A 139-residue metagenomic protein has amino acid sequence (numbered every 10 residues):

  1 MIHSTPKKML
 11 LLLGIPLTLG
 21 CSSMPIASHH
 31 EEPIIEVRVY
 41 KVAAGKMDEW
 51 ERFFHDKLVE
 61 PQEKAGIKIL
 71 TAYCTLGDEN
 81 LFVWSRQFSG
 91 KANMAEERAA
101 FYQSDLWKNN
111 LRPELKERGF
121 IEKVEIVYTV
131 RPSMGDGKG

Functional and structural regions predicted by a protein language model:
M1-T5: N-terminal secretory signal peptides that target proteins for export/translocation
L10-G20: Bacterial N-terminal signal peptides
P25-E31, R52-C74, Q87-V127: An amphipathic, aromatic/His-enriched active-site/gating alpha helix that lines ligand/cofactor pockets
H30-E49, R131-K138: Surface-exposed interaction/gating patches
I34-V39, W50, Q62, L81-R86: Short, structured motif recognition centered on aromatic/hydrophobic residues
V42, L58, G66-K68, D78 (+1 more regions): Bimodal feature
C74-L81: Acidic helix-start/capping segments at beta-turn-to-alpha-helix junctions
F82, A95-A99, G139: Short, solvent-exposed loop/turn and secondary-structure capping segments
